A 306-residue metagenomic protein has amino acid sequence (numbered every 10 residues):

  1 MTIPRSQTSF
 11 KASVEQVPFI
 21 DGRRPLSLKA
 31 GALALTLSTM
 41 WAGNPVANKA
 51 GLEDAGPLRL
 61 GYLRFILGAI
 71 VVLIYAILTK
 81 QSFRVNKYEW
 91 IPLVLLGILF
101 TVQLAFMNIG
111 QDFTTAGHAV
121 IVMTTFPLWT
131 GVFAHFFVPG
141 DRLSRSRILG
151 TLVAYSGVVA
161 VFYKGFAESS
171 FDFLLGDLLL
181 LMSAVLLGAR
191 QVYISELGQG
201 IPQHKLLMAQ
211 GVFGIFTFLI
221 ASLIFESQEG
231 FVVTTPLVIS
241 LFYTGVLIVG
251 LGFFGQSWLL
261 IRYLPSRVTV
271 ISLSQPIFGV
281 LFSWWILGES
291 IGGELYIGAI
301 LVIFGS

Functional and structural regions predicted by a protein language model:
T2-I20, F65, L237-I239, T269-S306: C-terminal-most transmembrane helix of multi-pass membrane proteins
T2-R59, I98, V102, F106 (+2 more regions): Glycine-/small-residue-enriched transmembrane alpha-helix faces in small-molecule transporters and effluxers
I20-D21, G43, A50, D54 (+4 more regions): Membrane-interface helix-cap regions at the ends of transmembrane helices in multi-pass membrane proteins
M40, N44-P45, A76-M123, V159-A160 (+1 more regions): Specific transmembrane alpha-helical segments of multi-pass solute transporters/efflux pumps, especially DMT/EamA
V46, V72, T130-V132, F136-F137 (+2 more regions): Transmembrane alpha-helical segments that form core, pore/gating elements of small-molecule transporters/exporters
R59-I70, L99-F100, N108-S146, S183 (+1 more regions): Specific alpha-helical transmembrane segments that line the substrate/conduction pathway and gating interfaces
G61-L63, A119-T125, Y193-F216, G245-W285: Helix-helix packing/entry segments at the starts of transmembrane helices
V72, V94, F133, R145-G165 (+4 more regions): Hydrophobic transmembrane alpha-helices of multi-pass small-molecule transport proteins
